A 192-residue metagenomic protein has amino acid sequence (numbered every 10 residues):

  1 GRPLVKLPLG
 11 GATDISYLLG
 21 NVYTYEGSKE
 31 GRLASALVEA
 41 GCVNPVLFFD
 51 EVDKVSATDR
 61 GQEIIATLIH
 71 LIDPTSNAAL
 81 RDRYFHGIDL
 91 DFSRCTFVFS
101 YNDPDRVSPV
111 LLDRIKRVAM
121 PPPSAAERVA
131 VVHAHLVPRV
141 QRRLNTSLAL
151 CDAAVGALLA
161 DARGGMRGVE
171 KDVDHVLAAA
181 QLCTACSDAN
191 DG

Functional and structural regions predicted by a protein language model:
G1-L9, V38, I69: Walker A/P-loop
G1-P3, V43-N44, T75-S76, F92-C95 (+1 more regions): Short glycine-/polar-rich loops that comprise or flank the Walker A/P-loop and associated switch/sensor motifs
R2, G41, D103-L111, P121-D188: Conserved C-terminal "switch" segment of AAA+ ATPases
I15-G27, K54-A66, V118-A126: Flexible beta-alpha connector loops of hexameric P-loop NTPases
T24-F49, R81-D89: Conserved alpha-helical scaffold flanking the Walker A/P-loop in AAA+ ATPase domains
F48-L90: Conserved catalytic/switch belt of AAA+ P-loop NTPases
D50-V52, R94-P104: A short beta-strand-to-loop transition that corresponds to the Sensor-1 phosphate-sensing loop of AAA+ P-loop ATPases
R60, L90, N102-K116: Short regulatory helix/loop adjacent to the ATP-binding pocket of P-loop NTPases
